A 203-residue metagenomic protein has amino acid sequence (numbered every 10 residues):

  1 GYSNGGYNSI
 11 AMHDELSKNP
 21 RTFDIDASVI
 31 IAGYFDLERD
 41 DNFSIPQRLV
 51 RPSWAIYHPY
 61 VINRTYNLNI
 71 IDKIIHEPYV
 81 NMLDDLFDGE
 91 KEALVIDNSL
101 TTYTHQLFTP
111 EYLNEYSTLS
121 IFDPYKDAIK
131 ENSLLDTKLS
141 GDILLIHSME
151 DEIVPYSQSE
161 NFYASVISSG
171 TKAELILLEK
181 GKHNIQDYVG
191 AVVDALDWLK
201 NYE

Functional and structural regions predicted by a protein language model:
G1-R51: Primarily recognizes the serine-hydrolase "nucleophile elbow" in alpha/beta-hydrolase and SGNH/GDSL folds
S3-Y7, Y34-L37, M149-E152, K180-I185: Solvent-exposed loop/turn segments at secondary-structure junctions within structured extracellular/periplasmic domains
N19-T22, N132-L139, A164, Y202-E203: Surface-exposed acidic, glycine-flexible loop patches that form ligand/cofactor-binding and adhesion interfaces
F23-A27, L139-D142, S169-E174: Loop/turn elements at helix/coil->beta-strand transitions in domains of secreted/extracellular proteins
D24, N67-I74, L175-L178: Surface-exposed patches in mature extracellular/periplasmic domains of secreted proteins
I31-L135: Accessory cap/linker subdomain of secreted extracellular hydrolases
N42, L113, S117, I121-A128 (+2 more regions): C-terminal catalytic histidine-bearing segment of alpha/beta-hydrolase fold enzymes
L139, L144-D151: Short beta-strand/loop motif that positions the catalytic acidic residue of the alpha/beta-hydrolase fold
